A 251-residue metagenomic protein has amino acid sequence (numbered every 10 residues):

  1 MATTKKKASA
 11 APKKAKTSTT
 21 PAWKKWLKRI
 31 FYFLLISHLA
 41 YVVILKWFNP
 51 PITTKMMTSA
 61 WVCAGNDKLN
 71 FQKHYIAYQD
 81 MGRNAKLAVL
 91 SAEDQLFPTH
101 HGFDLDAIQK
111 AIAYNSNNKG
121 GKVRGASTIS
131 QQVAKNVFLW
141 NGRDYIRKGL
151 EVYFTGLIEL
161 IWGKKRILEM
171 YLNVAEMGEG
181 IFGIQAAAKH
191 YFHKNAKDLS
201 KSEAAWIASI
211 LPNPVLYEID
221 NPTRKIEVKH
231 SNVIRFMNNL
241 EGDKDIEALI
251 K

Functional and structural regions predicted by a protein language model:
A2-K251: Juxtamembrane regions of bacterial inner-membrane/periplasmic proteins, predominantly the peptidoglycan biogenesis
